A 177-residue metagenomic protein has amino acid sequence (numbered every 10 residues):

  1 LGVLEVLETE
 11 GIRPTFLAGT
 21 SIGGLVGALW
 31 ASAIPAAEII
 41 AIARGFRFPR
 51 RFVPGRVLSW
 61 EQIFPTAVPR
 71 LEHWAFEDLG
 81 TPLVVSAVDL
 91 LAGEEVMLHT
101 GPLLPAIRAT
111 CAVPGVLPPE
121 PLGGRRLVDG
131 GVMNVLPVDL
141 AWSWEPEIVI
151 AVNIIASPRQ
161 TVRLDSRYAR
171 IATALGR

Functional and structural regions predicted by a protein language model:
L1-T20, A28-R177: Patatin-like phospholipase
